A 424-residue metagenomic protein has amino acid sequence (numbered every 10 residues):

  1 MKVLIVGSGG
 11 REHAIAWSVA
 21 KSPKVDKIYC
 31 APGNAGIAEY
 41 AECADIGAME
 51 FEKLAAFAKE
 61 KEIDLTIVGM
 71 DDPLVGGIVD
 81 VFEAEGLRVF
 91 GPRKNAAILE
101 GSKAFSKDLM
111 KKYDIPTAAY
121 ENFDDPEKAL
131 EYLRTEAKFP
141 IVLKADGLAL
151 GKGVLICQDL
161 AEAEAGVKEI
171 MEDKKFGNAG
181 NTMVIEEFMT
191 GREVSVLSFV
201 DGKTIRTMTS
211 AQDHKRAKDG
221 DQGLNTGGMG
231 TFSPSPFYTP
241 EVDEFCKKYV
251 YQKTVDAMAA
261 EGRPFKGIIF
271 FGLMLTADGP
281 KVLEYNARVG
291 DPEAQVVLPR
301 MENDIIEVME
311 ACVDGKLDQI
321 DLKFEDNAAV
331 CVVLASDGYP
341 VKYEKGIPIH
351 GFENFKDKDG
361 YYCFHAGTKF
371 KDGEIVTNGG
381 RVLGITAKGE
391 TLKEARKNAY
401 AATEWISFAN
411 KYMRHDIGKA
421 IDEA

Functional and structural regions predicted by a protein language model:
M1-K94: ATP-binding N-terminal substructure of ATP-dependent carboxylate-amine bond-forming enzymes
L4-I5, E100-T182, Q212, P236 (+1 more regions): Active-site nucleotide/adenylate-binding loops and adjacent lid/helix of ATP-dependent enzymes
A20-K21, G36-A38, F90, K112-D114 (+12 more regions): Solvent-exposed alpha-helices and their adjacent loops that cap or buttress functional pockets in soluble metabolic
G151-G153, V330, G379-G384: Short amphipathic alpha-helical segments
V154-A294: Internal nucleotide-binding/catalytic subdomain
C246-I269, N286-K358, K371: Active-site "cap" helix and flanking loop/linker of ATP-utilizing ligase/carboxylase catalytic domains
T368-D372, V376-A424: Generic C-terminus detector
